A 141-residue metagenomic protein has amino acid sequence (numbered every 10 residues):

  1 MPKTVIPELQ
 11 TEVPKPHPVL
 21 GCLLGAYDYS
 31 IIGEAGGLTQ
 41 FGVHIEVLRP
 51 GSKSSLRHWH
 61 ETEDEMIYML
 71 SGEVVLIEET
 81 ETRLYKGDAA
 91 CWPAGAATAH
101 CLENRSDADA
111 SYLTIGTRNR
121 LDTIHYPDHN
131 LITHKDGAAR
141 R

Functional and structural regions predicted by a protein language model:
M1-Q40, T123-R141: A short, N-terminal "cap"/entry segment at the start of jelly-roll beta-barrel domains of the cupin/DSBH fold
Y27, V43, D64, A97: Short coil/loop residues immediately preceding or within conserved phosphate-binding loops of NTP-utilizing enzyme
D28-Y29, H44-H60: Conserved short histidine dyad/triad with adjacent acidic residue
G51, V74, G95-T98: Short beta->alpha connector loops
T62-V75, E79: Glycine- and acidic-residue-biased ligand/ion/polar-headgroup-sensing regions
E79-A94: Short acidic-glycine-tyrosine-enriched beta hairpin
E81, G95-D122: Ligand-binding loop in jelly-roll beta-barrel domains
